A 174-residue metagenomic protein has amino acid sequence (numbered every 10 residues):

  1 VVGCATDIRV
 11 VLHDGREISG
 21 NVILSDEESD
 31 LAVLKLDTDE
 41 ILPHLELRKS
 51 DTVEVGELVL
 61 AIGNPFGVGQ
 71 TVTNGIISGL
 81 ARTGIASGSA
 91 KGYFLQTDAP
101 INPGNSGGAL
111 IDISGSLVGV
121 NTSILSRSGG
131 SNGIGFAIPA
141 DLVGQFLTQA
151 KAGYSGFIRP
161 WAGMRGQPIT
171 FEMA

Functional and structural regions predicted by a protein language model:
V1-A174: Serine-dependent protease modules
